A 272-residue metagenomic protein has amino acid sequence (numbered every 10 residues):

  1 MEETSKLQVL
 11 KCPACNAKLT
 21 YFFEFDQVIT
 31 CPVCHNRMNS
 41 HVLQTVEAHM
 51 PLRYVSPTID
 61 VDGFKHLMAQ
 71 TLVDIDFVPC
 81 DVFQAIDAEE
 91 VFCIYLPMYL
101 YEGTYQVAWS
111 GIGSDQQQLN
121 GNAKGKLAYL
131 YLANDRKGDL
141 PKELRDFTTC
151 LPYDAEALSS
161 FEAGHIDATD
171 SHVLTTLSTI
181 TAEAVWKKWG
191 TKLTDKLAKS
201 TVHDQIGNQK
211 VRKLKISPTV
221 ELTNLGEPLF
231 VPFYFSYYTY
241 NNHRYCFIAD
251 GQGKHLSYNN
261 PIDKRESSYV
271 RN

Functional and structural regions predicted by a protein language model:
M1-E3, L7: Intrinsically disordered, low-complexity terminal tails
T4, H41-R244, I262-Y269: Charged, low-complexity helical/coil segments in non-catalytic cytosolic or luminal regions
L7-V9, V28: Residues immediately within or flanking Cys/His clusters that coordinate Zn2+ in small zinc-binding modules
C12-C15, C31-C34: Short cysteine-rich clusters marking metal-coordination/redox-active sites
L19, M38: Cys/His-rich microdomains that often coordinate metals
Y21-I29: Short linker/helix segments within small regulatory modules
R244-D263: Juxtamembrane amphipathic/hinge helix adjacent to a transmembrane helix
